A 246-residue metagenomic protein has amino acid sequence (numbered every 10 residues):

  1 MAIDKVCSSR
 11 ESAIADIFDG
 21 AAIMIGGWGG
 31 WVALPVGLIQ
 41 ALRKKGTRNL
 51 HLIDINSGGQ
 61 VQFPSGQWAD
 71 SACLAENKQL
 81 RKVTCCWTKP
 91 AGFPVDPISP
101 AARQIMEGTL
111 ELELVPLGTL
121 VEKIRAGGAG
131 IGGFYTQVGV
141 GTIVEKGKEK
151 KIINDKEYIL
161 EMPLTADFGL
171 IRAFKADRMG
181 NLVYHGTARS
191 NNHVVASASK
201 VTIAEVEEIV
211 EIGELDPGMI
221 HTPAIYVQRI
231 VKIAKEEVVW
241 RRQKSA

Functional and structural regions predicted by a protein language model:
M1-A246: Conserved alpha/beta enzyme-core scaffold
